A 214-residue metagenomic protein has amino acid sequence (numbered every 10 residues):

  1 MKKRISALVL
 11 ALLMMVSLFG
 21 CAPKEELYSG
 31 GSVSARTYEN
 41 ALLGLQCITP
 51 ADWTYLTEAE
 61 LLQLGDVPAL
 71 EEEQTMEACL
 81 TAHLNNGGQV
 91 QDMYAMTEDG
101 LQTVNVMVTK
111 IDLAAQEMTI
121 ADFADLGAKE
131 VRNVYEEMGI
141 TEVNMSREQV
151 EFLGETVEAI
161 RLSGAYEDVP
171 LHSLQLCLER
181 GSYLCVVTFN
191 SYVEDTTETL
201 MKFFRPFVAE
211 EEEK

Functional and structural regions predicted by a protein language model:
M1-I5: Positively charged n-region of N-terminal signal peptides that target proteins for export
S17-G20: C-terminal motif of bacterial Sec signal peptides marking the signal peptidase cleavage site
K24-G88: N-terminal "mature-domain start" segment
S34-A41, C47, D92-E98, E148-E151 (+1 more regions): Short acidic-hydrophobic surface loop/beta-edge motif
C47, A121-R132, T197-F204: Extracytoplasmic/secreted envelope proteins and their assembly/folding machinery, especially bacterial periplasmic
W53, I160-L162, L171-V186: A short, solvent-exposed beta-edge/loop patch
W53, V134, G181-K214: Surface-exposed amphipathic alpha-helical segments
L61-H172: Conserved polar/disulfide-associated segments of primarily extracytoplasmic proteins
